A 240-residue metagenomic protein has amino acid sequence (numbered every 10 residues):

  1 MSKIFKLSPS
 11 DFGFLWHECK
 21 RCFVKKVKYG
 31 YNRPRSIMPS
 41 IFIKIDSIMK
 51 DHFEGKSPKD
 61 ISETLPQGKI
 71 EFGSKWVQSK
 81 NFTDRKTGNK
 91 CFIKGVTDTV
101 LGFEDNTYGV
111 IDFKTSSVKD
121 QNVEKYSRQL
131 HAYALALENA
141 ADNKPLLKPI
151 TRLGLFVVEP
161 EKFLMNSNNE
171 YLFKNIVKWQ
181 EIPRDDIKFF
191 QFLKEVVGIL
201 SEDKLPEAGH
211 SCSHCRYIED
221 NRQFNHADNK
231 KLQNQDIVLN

Functional and structural regions predicted by a protein language model:
M1-T107, S117: Metal-dependent nuclease catalytic cores that hydrolyze phosphodiester bonds in DNA/RNA, characterized by
S2-P9, A140-N240: Metal-dependent nuclease catalytic regions and adjoining charged, substrate-binding loops involved in nucleic-acid end
H17-C19, D112, G209, I218: Residue-level detector of functionally special positions within alpha-helical transmembrane segments of multi-pass
V24-K25, N32-P34, V118-D120, E161-M165 (+1 more regions): Short catalytic/ligand-binding loop motif for oxyanion handling, primarily in non-cytosolic enzymes, centered on
S40-K44, E124, P206: Residue-level detector of secondary-structure boundary/capping sites
F82-Q191: Mg2+/Mn2+-dependent nuclease catalytic core
